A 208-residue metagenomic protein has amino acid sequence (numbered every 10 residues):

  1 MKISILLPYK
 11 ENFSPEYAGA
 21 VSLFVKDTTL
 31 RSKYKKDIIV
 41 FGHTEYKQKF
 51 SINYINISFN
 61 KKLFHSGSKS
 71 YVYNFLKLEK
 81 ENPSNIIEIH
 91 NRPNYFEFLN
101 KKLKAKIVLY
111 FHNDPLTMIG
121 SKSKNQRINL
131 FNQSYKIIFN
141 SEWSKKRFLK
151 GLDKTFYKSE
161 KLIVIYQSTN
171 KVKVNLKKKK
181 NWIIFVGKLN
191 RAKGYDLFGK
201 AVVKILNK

Functional and structural regions predicted by a protein language model:
S4, I138, K173-K193, F198-V203: Conserved donor-binding/catalytic core segment of Leloir-type glycosyltransferases
L6-P15, F24-S66, F156-K161: N-terminal strand-loop element at the rim of the active site of nucleotide-sugar-dependent glycosyltransferases
L6-P8, F24, F41-H43, E88-N91 (+3 more regions): Replace "coordinates the UDP/GDP/TDP-sugar" with "coordinates nucleotide-activated sugar donors
D27-T28, L76-K77, G120-F139: Membrane-proximal helix-turn-helix segments that form the acceptor-binding/catalytic region of lipid-linked
K61-I86, F96: An amphipathic, basic-hydrophobic alpha-helix
I89-Y95, F111: Short His-centered aromatic/hydrophobic patch
I119-S121, L149, K161-W182: Acidic anion/phosphate-binding donor-loop and adjacent secondary structure in glycosyltransferase catalytic cores
R127-I128, N132-K161, T169-K171: A short, active-site helix/loop in glycosyltransferases that binds the activated sugar's phosphate group
